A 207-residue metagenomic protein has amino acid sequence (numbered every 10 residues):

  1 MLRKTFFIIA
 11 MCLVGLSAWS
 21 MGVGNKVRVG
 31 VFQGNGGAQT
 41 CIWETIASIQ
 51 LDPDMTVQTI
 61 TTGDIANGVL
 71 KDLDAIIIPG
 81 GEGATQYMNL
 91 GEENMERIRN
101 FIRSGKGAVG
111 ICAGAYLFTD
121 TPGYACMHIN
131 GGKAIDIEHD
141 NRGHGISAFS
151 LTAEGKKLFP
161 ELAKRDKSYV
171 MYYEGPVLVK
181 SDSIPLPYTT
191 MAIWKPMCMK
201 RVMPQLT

Functional and structural regions predicted by a protein language model:
M1-T5: Positively charged n-region of N-terminal signal peptides that target proteins for export
M11-W19: Hydrophobic h-region of N-terminal signal peptides that target proteins for export in Gram-negative bacteria
M21-K26: Cleaved targeting-peptide boundary
G37-P122: Helical hinge/lid and interdomain linker segments adjacent to catalytic or ligand-binding clefts that mediate domain
T119-Y169: Class I SAM-dependent methyltransferase SAM-binding "motif I" and its flanking Rossmann-like core
S147-T207: Catalytic beta-strand/loop cores that center a nucleophilic Ser/Cys/Thr and support acyl-enzyme chemistry
